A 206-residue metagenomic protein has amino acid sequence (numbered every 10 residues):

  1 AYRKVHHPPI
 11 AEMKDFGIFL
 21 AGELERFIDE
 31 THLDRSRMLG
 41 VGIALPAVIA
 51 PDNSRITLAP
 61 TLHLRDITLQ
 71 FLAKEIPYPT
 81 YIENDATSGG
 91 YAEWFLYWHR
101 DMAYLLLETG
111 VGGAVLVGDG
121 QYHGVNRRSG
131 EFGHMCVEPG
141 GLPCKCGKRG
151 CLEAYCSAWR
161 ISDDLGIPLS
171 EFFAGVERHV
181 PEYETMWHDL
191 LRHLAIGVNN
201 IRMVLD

Functional and structural regions predicted by a protein language model:
A1-Y2, Y104-G118, A158: Gly/Thr-rich phosphate-binding beta-strand-loop-beta motif of the actin/hexokinase/Hsp70
K4-E25, D29-G42, A47-A103: Glycine-rich phosphate-binding loop and adjoining helix at the ATP-binding site of ATP-dependent phosphoryl-transfer
P8-A11, E75-I76, I82-A86, V137-S170: Glycine-rich phosphate-binding loop plus the immediately following alpha-helix
A11-D34, L152-Y155, R160-D206: Adenine-nucleotide phosphate-binding core of ATP-dependent small-molecule kinases
A11-F16, R128-G140: A short, polar/charged loop-to-alpha-helix boundary motif
N84, L107, V125: Active-site flanking residues adjacent to catalytic metal/cofactor-binding acidic residues
E93, A114-G118, Y122-G124, V137-E138: Short beta-strand-to-turn element immediately C-terminal to the catalytic PLP-Schiff-base lysine in fold type I
